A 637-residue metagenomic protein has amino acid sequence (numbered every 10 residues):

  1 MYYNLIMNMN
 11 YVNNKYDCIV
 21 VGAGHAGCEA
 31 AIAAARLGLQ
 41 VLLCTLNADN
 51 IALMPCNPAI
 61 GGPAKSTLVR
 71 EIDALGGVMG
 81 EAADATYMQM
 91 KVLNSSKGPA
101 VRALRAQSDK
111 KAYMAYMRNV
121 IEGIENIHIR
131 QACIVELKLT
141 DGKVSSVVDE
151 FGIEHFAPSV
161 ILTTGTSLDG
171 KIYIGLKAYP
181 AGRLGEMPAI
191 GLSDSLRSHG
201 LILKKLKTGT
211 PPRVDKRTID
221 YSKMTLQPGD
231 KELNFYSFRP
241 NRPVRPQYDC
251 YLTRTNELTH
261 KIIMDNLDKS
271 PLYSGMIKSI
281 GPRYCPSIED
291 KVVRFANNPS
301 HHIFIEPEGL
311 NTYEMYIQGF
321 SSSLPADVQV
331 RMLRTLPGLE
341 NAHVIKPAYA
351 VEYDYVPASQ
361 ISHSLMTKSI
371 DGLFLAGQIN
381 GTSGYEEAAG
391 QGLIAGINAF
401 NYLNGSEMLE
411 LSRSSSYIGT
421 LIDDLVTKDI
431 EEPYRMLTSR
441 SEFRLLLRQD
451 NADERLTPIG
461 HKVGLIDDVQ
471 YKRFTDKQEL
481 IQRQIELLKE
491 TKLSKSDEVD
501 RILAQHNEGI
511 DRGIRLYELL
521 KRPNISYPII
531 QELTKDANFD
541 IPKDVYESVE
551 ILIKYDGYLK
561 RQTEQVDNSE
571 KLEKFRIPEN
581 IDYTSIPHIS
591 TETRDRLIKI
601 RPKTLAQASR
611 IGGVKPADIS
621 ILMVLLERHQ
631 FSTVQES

Functional and structural regions predicted by a protein language model:
V12-A26: Beta1/beta-strand and adjacent pyrophosphate-binding region of the FAD-binding site in flavoprotein oxidoreductases
N14-K15, I32-E136, F151, S159 (+5 more regions): Conserved N-terminal/central alpha/beta ligand/cofactor-binding core
N47-D49, K65, V92, D194-V330 (+3 more regions): An anion/pyrophosphate-binding glycine-rich loop and adjacent beta-alpha core in soluble alpha-beta enzymes
K138-E154: Conserved beta-strand-loop-beta-strand element in the redox core of flavoprotein oxidoreductases
Y316-T382, E410-D423, P542-R596, R601: A glycine-rich dinucleotide-binding beta-alpha-beta segment and adjacent secondary-structure elements that constitute
Q378-E386, E442-R444: Glycine-rich phosphate/pyrophosphate-binding beta-alpha loops
A388-L409: Internal hydrophobic alpha-helix adjacent to the cofactor/substrate pocket in enzyme cavities
R440, T457-S620, V624-S637: Extended, charge-enriched "interface" segments that sit outside catalytic cores
